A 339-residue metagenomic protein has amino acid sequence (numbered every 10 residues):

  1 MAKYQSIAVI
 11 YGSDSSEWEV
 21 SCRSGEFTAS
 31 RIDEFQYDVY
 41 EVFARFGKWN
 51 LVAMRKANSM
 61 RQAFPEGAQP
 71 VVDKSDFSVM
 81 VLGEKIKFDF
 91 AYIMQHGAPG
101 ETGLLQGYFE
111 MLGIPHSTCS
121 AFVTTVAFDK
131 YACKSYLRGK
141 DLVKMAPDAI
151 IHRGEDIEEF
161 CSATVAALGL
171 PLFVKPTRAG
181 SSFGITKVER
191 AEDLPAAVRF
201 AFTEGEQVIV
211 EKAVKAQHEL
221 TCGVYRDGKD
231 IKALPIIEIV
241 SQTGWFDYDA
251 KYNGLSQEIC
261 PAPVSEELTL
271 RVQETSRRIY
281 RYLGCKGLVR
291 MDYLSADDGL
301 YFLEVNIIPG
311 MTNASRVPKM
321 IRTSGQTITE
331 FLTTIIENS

Functional and structural regions predicted by a protein language model:
M1-F122, V126-F128, A132, H152-S162: ATP-binding N-terminal substructure of ATP-dependent carboxylate-amine bond-forming enzymes
M1-Y11, S15, R23, V81 (+2 more regions): Active-site nucleotide/adenylate-binding loops and adjacent lid/helix of ATP-dependent enzymes
D38, P115, V143-K144, Q207 (+1 more regions): Residue-level detector of anion-binding/catalytic polar loops
H96-G97, S182, I239-Q242, N306-M320: Glycine-rich phosphate/pyrophosphate-binding beta-alpha loops
E189-E274, S295-Y301: Phosphate-binding site of ATP-dependent enzymes
V214, Y280-N313, I321: Conserved metal-phosphate-binding beta-hairpin within the catalytic cores of diverse ATP-dependent phosphoryl-transfer
E258, A262, Y282, L288 (+2 more regions): Peripheral (often C-terminal) accessory segments that flank ATP-dependent C-N-forming ligase machineries
